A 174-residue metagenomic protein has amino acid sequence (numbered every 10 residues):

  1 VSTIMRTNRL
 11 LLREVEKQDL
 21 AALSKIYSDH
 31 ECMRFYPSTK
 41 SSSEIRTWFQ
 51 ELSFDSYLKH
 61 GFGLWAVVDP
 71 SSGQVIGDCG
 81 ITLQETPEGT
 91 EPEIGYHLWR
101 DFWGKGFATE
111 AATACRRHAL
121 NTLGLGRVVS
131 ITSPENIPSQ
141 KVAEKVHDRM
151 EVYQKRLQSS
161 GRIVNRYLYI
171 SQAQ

Functional and structural regions predicted by a protein language model:
V1-R34, A66-Q174: Acyl-donor (CoA/ACP) binding surface of acyl/acetyltransferases
E31-S53, F62: Conserved GNAT-fold acetyl-CoA-binding loop/helix
S53-F54, R116: Hydrophobic core positions within the conserved protein kinase catalytic domain
S56-L58: PAS/LOV-family and closely related PAS-like sensory domains
